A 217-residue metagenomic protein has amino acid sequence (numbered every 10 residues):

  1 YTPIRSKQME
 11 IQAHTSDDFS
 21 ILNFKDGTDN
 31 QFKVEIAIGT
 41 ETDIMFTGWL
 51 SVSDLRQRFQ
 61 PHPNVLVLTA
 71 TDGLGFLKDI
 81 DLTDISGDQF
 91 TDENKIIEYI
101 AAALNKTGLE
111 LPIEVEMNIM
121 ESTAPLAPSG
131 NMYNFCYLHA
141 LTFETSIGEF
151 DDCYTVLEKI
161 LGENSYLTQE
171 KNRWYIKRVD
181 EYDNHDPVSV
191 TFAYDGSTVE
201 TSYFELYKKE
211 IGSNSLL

Functional and structural regions predicted by a protein language model:
Y1-D92: Beta-strand-rich assembly/attachment modules of structural machines
R56-S215: Charged- and aromatic-enriched interaction segments used to assemble and dock large macromolecular complexes
